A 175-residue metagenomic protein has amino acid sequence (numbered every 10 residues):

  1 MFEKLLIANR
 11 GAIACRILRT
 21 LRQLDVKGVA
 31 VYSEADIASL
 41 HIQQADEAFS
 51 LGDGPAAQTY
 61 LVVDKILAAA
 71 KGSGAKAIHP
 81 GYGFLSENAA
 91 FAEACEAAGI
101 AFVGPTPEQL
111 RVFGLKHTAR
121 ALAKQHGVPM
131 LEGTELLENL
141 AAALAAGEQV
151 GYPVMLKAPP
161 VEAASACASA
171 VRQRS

Functional and structural regions predicted by a protein language model:
M1-S175: N-terminal beta-alpha lobe that positions the nucleotide/phosphoryl donor in ATP/NTP-coupled carboxylate activation
